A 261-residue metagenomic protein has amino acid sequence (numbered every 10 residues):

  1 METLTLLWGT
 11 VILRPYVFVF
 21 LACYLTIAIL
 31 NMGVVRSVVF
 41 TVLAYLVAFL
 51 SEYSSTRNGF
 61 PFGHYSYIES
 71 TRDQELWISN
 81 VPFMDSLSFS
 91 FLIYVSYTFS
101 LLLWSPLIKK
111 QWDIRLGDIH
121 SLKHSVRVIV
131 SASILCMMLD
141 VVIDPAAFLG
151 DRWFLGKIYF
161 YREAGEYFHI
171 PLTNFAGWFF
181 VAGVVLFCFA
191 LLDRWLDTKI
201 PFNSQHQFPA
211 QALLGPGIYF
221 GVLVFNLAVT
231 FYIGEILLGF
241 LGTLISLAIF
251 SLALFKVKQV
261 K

Functional and structural regions predicted by a protein language model:
M1-K261: Aromatic-rich, lipid-facing transmembrane alpha helices and their immediate juxtamembrane interface loops in integral
